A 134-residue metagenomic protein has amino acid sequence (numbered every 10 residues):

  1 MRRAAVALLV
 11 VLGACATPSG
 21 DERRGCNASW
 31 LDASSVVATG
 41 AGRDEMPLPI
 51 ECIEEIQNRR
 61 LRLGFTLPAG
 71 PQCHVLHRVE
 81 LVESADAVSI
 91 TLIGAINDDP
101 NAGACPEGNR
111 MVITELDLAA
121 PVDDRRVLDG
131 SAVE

Functional and structural regions predicted by a protein language model:
R2-E134: Exposed, flexible binding/inhibitory loops of compact, secreted disulfide-stabilized domains
